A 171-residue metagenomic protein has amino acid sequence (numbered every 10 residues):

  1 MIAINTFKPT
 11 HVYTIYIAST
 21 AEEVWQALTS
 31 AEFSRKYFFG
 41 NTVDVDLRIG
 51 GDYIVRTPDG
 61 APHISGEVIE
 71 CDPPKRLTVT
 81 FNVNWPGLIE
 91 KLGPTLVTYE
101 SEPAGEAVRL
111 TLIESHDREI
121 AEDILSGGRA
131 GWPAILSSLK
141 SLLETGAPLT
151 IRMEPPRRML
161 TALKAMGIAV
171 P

Functional and structural regions predicted by a protein language model:
M1-V12, A162-L163, V170-P171: Short acidic N-proximal helix/loop "leader" segments that mark the beginning of a domain or an inter-domain linker
N5-F7, P58-P62, I89-G93, G131: A generic structural micro-feature
V12-Y13, S19, E32-S65, P74-R76 (+1 more regions): Short beta-edge strand/loop motif at the mouth of beta-sheet-based domains
Y13-I15, S65-E70, T95-E102: Hydrophobic/aromatic beta-strand elements that line small-molecule binding cavities or substrate pockets in beta-rich
A21-E22, I69-R76, E100-R109, S137: A short, structured loop/turn motif at beta-sheet edges
V24-W25, S34, Y53, V68 (+4 more regions): Hydrophobic pocket/interface hotspot
P86-P133, S141, R152: Beta-strand/loop substructures that line and gate deep hydrophobic ligand-binding cavities in soluble
S141-P171: Short, highly charged C-terminal tails/helix-capping segments
